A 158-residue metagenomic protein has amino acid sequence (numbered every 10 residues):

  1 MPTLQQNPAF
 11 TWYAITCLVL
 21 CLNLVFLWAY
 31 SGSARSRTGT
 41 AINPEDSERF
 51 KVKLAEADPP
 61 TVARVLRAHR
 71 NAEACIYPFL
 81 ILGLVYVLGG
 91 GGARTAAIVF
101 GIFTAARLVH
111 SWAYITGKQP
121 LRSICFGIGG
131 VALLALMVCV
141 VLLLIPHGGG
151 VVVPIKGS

Functional and structural regions predicted by a protein language model:
M1-F10, P154-S158: Juxtamembrane membrane-interface segments at transmembrane-helix boundaries in membrane proteins
P8-F50: N-terminal signal-anchor transmembrane alpha helix
I15-W28, P78, G101-L108, G130-V141: Hydrophobic alpha-helical transmembrane segments of multipass integral membrane proteins
E48-A72: Short membrane-interface loop/juxtamembrane segments of multi-pass integral membrane proteins
R70-V85: Core segments of transmembrane alpha-helices that mediate helix-helix packing or line hydrophobic substrate/ligand
G83-T104: Short alpha-helical packing/oligomerization segments
V109-A135: Interfacial loop-to-transmembrane junctions
V138-S158: Juxtamembrane boundary at the C-terminal end of a transmembrane helix
